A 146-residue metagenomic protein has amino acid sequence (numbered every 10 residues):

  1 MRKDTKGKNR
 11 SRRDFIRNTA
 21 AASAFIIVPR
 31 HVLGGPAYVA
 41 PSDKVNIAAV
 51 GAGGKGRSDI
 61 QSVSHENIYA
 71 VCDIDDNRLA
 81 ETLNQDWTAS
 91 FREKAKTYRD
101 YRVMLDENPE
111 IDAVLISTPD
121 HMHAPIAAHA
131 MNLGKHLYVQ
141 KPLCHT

Functional and structural regions predicted by a protein language model:
R2-H136: N-terminal glycine-/serine-/threonine-rich beta1-alpha1-beta2 phosphate-ribose binding loop of Rossmann-like
L143-T146: Rossmann-fold NAD(P)-binding glycine/threonine-rich loop
